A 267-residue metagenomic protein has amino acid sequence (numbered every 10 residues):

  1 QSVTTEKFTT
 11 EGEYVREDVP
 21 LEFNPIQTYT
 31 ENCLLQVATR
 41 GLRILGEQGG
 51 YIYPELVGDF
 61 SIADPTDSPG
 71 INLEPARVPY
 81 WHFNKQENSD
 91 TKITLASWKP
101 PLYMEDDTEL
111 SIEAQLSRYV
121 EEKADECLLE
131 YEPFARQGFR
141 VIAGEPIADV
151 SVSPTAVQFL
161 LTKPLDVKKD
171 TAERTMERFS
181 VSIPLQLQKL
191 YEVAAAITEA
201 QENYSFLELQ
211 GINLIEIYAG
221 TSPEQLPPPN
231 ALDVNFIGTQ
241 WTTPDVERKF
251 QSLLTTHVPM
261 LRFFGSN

Functional and structural regions predicted by a protein language model:
S2-N267: Long, compositionally biased, intrinsically disordered regions
